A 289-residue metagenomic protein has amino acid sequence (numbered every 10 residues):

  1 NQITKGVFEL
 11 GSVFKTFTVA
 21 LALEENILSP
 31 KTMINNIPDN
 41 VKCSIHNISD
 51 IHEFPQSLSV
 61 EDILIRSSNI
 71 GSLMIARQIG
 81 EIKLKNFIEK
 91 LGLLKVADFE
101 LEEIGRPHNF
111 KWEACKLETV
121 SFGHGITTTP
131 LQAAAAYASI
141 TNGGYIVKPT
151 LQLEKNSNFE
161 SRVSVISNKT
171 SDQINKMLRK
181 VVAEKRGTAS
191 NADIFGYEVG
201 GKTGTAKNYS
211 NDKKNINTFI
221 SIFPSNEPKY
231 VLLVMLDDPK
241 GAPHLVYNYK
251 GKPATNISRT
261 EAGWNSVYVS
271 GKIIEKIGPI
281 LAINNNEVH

Functional and structural regions predicted by a protein language model:
N1-S12, F17-Y249, A262, S266: Beta-lactam-recognizing serine transpeptidase/beta-lactamase-like catalytic domain environment
S157-N158, R162, K252-H289: Short, gly/Ser/Thr-rich active-site loops of penicillin-recognizing serine hydrolases
